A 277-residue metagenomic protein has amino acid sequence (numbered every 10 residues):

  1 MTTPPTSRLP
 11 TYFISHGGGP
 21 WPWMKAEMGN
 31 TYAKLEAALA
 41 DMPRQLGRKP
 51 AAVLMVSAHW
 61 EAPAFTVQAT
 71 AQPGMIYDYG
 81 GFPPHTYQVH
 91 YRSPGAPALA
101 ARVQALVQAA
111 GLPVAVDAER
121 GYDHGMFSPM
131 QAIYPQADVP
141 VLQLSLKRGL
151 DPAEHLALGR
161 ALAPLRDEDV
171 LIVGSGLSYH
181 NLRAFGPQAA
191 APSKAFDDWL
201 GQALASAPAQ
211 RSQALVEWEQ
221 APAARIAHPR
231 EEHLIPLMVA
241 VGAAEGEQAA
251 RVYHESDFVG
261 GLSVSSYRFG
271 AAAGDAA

Functional and structural regions predicted by a protein language model:
T2-L106, A110: A short aromatic-anchored loop/beta-hairpin motif
P4, R102-A105, A109, P140 (+4 more regions): Surface-exposed, charge/polar-rich loops and edge strands
Y12, L54, L142-L144, V173: Hydrophobic/aromatic beta-strand patches that form the interior of the parallel beta-sheet core in alpha/beta enzyme
F13, D78-P83, P135-L142, A214-V216: Short, basic/glycine-rich phosphate-binding loops at helix/coil junctions that contact nucleotide phosphates
S57-W60, E119-R120, V170, S175-S178: Short, well-ordered beta-to-alpha junction loops that form the rim of enzyme active sites and present histidine/acidic
T86-P94, V116, S145-P152, A224: Flexible, glycine/proline-enriched loop segments at strand-loop-helix junctions that form or flank small-ligand binding
A100-E154: Internal, conserved structured core segments that host functional sites
